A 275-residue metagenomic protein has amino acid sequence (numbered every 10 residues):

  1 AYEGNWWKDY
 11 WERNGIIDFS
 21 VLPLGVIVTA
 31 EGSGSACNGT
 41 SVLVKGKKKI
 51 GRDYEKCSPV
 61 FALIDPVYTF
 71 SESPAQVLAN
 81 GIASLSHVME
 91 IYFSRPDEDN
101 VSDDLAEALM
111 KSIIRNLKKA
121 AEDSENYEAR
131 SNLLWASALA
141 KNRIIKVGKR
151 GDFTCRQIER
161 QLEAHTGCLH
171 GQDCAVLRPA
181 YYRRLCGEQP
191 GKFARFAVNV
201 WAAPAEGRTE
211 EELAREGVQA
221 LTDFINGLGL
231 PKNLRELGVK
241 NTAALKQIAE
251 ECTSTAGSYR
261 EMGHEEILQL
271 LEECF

Functional and structural regions predicted by a protein language model:
A1-V67: Glycine/threonine-rich beta-strand-loop-alpha-helix active-site module that forms ligand/phosphate-binding
T40-R150: Carboxylate- and glycine-rich phosphate/diphosphate-binding segment that chelates Mg2+/Mn2+
I82, M110, C155, C174-A175 (+3 more regions): A general structural signal for well-ordered alpha-helical segments in protein cores
L85-M89, R130-K141, R178, L221 (+3 more regions): Short alpha-helical scaffolding segments that buttress acidic/His motifs in well-ordered protein cores
P96-L105, A120-N132, V147-C155, Q172 (+4 more regions): Flexible, glycine/charged-enriched surface loops at secondary-structure junctions
R150-E216, T222: C-terminal catalytic subdomain
V200, P204-F275: C-terminal charged capping/lid subdomain of soluble metabolic enzymes
